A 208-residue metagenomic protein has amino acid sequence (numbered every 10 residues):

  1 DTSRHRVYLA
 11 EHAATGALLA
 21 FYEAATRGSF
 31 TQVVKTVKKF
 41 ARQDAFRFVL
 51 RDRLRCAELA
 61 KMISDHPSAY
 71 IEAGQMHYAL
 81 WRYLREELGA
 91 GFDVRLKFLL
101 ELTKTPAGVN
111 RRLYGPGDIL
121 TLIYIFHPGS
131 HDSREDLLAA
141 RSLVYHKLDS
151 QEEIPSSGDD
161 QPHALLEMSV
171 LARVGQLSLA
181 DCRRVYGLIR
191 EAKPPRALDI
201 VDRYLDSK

Functional and structural regions predicted by a protein language model:
D1-K208: Compositional signal for N-terminal targeting/processing segments
